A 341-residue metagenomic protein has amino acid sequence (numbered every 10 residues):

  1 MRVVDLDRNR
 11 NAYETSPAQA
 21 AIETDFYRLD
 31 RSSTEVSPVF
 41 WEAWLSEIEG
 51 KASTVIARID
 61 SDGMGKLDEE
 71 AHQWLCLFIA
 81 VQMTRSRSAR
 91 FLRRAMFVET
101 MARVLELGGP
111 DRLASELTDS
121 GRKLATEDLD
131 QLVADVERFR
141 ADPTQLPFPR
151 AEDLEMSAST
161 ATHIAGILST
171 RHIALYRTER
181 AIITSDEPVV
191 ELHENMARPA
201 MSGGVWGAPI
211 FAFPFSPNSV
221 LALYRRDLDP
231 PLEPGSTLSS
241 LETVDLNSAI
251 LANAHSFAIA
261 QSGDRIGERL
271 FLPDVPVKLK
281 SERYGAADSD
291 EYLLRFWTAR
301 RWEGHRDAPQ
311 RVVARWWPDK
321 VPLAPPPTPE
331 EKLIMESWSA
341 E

Functional and structural regions predicted by a protein language model:
M1-E341: Alpha-helical structural context detector biased toward long hydrophobic helices
